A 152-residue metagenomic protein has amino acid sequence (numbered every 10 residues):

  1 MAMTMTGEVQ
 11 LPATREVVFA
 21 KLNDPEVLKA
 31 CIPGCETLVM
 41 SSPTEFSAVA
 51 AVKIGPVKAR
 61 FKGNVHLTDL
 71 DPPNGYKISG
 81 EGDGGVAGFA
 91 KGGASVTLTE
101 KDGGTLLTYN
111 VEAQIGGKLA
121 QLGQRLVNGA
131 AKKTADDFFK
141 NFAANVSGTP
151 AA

Functional and structural regions predicted by a protein language model:
M1, M40, G55-F61, V86-A90 (+1 more regions): A generic structural micro-feature
M1-E45, A51-K53, N141, G148-A152: Hydrophobic ligand-binding cavity/cleft-lining segments
A2-E8, E45-S47, R60-K62, G75 (+2 more regions): Intrinsic-disorder/low-complexity, polar/charged segments enriched in Ser/Thr/Lys/Arg/Asp/Glu/Gln
G7-V9, E36, K62-D69, G92-E100: Hydrophobic/aromatic beta-strand elements that line small-molecule binding cavities or substrate pockets in beta-rich
Q10-T14, A51-G55, T68-D71, E81 (+2 more regions): Solvent-exposed residues in well-ordered beta-strands and their adjoining turns, especially edge/terminal strands
V39-E81, D137: Glycine-rich portal/gate segments that line the openings of hydrophobic small-molecule binding cavities
G82-G129: Beta-strand/loop substructures that line and gate deep hydrophobic ligand-binding cavities in soluble
G116-A152: A conserved amphipathic terminal alpha-helix motif
